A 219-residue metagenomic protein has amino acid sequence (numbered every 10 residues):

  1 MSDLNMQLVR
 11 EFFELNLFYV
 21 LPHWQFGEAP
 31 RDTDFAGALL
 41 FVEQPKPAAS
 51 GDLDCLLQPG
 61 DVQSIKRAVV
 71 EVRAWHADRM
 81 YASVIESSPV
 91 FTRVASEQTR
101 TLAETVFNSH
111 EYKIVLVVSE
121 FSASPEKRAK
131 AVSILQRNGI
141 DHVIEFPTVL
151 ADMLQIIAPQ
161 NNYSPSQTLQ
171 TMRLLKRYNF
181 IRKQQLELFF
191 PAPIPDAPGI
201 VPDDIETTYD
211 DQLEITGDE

Functional and structural regions predicted by a protein language model:
M1-A49: Acidic-basic catalytic patches of nuclease active cores, encompassing PD-(D/E)XK and other metal-cofactor nuclease
D3-Y19, A49-Q63, P147, P193-D196: Short N-terminal helix-initiation segments at or just after the protein's N-terminus
L15, L56-A151: Catalytic cores of nucleic-acid endonucleases
P22-R31, R67-A74, M172-R177: Short low-complexity stretches enriched in small and charged residues
D34-A36, T92, I157: Charge-rich, low-complexity amphipathic helices in intrinsically disordered tails/linkers adjacent to domains
D34-I65, V69-E71: Long, continuous compositionally biased terminal/linker segments
F107-E111, V117-E219: Non-catalytic C-terminal interaction segments of nucleic acid-processing enzymes
